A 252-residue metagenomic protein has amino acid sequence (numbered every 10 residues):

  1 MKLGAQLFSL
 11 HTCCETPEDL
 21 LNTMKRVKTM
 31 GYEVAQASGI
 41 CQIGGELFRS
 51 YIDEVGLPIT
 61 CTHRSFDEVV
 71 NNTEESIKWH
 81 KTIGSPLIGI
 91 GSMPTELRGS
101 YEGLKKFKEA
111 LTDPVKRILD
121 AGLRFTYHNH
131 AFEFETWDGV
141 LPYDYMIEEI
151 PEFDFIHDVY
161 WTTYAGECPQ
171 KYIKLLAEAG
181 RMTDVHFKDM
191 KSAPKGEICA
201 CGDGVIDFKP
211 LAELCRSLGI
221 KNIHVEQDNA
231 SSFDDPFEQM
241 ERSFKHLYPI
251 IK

Functional and structural regions predicted by a protein language model:
M1-M30, K81-G84, W137-H157, T163-K252: Histidine-acidic metal/acid-base catalytic patches
F8, R64, S92-M93, H130 (+2 more regions): Histidine-centered beta-alpha loop that forms part of the nucleotide-sugar donor binding/catalytic region in diverse
F8-L10, A37-I40, R64-S65: Acidic/polar N-terminal loop/beta-strand segments that form early-domain functional surfaces
K25, T29, C41, P58-T60 (+3 more regions): Active-site acidic/histidine proton-transfer and metal-coordination neighborhood in alpha/beta enzyme cores
E33, V55-H63, D228: Glycine-/proline-rich flexible loop or hinge segments
V34-I52: Glycine-rich, proline-tolerant flexible connector loops at the mouths of alpha/beta enzymes
L47-E54, A110-I118, Y172-L175, P210-L214: Catalytic-core regions built around general acid/base machinery
